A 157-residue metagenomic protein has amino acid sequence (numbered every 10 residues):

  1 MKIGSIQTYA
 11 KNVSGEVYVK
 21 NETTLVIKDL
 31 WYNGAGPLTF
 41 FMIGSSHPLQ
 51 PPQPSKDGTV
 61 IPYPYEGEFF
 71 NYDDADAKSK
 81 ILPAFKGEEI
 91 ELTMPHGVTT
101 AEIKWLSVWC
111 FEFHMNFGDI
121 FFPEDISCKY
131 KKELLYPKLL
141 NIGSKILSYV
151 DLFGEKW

Functional and structural regions predicted by a protein language model:
M1-N21, Y72-D76, K132, K145-G154: Transition segment at domain starts
L25-W31: Short amphipathic, basic-aromatic surface patches that mediate peripheral association with negatively charged
F40-M42: Beta-strand signatures of extracellular beta-sandwich domains
S46-L49: Acidic glycine-/aspartate-rich tracts in secreted/extracellular proteins
G58-G87: Extended, solvent-exposed segments with strong compositional bias
S79-T99, F113-H114: Beta-sandwich interaction modules
W105-G118: Short, exposed beta-strand-loop hairpins at the edges of beta-sheets in extracellular/periplasmic proteins
F122-S148: Extracytoplasmic/periplasmic copper-protein system
